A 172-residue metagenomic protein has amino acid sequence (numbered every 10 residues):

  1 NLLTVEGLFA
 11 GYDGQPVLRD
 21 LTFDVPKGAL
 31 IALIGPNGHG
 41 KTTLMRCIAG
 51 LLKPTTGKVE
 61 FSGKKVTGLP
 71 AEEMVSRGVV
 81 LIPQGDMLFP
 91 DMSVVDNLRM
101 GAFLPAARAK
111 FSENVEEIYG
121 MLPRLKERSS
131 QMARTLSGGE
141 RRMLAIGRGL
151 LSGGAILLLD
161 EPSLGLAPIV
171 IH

Functional and structural regions predicted by a protein language model:
D13, I31, L69, V94-E113 (+1 more regions): ABC-type ATPase nucleotide-binding domains, specifically the catalytic core motifs of the NBD
I34-P36: The feature captures the beta-strand-to-loop junction immediately N-terminal to the Walker
A49: Helix-to-loop junction immediately C-terminal to a conserved catalytic motif
G57-K65, R77, K110-V115: Conserved ABC transporter NBD signature motif
D91-R99, S129, L159, I169: Short coil-to-helix segment of the ABC ATPase nucleotide-binding domain corresponding to the Q-loop/switch region
M132-L136, E140: Conserved ABC ATPase signature
L150-A155, E161: A short, proline-enriched helix->beta-strand linker immediately N-terminal to the Walker B motif in ABC-type P-loop
